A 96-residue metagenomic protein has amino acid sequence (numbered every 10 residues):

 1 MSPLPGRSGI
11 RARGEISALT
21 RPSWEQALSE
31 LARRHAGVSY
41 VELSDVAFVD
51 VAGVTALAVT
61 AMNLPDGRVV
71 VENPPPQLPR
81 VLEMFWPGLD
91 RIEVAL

Functional and structural regions predicted by a protein language model:
M1-L96: STAS-like cytosolic regulatory interaction modules
